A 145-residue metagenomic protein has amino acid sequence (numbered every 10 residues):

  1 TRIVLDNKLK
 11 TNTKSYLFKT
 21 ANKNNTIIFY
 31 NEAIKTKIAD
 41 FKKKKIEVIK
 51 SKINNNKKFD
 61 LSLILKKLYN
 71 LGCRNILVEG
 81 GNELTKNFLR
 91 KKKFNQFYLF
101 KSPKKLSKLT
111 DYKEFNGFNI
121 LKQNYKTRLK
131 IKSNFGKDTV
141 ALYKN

Functional and structural regions predicted by a protein language model:
T1-N145: Enzymes that bind and transform nitrogen-containing heteroaromatic metabolites
